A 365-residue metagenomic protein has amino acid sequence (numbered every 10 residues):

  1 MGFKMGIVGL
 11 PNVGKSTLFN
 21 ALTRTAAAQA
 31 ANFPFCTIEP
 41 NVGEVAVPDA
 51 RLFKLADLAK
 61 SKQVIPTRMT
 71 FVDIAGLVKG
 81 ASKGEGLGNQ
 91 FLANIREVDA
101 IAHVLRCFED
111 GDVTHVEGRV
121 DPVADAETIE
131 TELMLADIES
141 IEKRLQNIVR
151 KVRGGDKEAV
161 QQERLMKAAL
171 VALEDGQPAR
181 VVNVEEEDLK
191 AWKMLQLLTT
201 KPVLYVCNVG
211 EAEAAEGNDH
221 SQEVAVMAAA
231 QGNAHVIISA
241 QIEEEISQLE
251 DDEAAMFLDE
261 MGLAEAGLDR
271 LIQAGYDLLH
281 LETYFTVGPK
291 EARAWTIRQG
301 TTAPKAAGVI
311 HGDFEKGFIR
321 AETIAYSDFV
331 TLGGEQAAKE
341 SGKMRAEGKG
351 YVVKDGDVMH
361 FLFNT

Functional and structural regions predicted by a protein language model:
M1-T114, V123, E142-K143, I148: Conserved G1/Walker A P-loop phosphate-binding module
G2-V8, V13, F19, N147-K354 (+1 more regions): C-terminal-of-GTPase-core extension/linker across diverse P-loop GTPases
L22, G84-L87, V116-R119, N218-Q222 (+1 more regions): Short, glycine/charged-enriched secondary-structure capping and boundary segments
T25, R51-L52, G76-V78, R106-D112 (+5 more regions): Conserved nucleotide-binding/hydrolysis micro-motifs of P-loop NTPases
A26-P34, N41-G43, R51-K54, K83 (+10 more regions): Glycine-rich, flexible loop/turn motifs
F35, D49-L52, I65-F71, E85-D99 (+9 more regions): Amphipathic alpha-helical transducer elements in NTP-driven molecular machines
L77-G84, G118-L133, V152-E158, A212-E213 (+1 more regions): Flexible beta-alpha connector loops of hexameric P-loop NTPases
R96, A100-H103, F108-A136, S140-K143 (+2 more regions): Switch/coupling subdomain of P-loop NTPase systems
